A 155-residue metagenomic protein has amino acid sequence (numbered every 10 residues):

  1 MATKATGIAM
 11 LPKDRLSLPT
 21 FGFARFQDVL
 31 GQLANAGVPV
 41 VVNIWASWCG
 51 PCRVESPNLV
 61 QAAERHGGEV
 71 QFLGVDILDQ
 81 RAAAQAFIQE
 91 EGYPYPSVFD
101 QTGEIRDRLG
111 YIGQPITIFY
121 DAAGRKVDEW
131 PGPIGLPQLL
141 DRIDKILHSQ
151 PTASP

Functional and structural regions predicted by a protein language model:
M1-A24, T152-P155: N-terminal targeting signals for export/organelle localization
R15-V40: A short beta-strand-turn-helix
G31-N35, V54, Q61-G68, Q89-G92 (+2 more regions): Sec-exported extracytoplasmic/periplasmic mature domains
G37-V40, W45-W48, G113: Short pre-active-site segment immediately N-terminal to redox-active cysteine/selenocysteine motifs in thiol-based
V41-V42, F72, T117: Hydrophobic beta-strand anchors of alpha/beta hydrolase catalytic cores
S47-V54, I116: C-type cytochrome heme c attachment motif
R53-E91, Q101-R108: Structural microenvironment flanking redox-active thiols in thiol-disulfide oxidoreductases
F87-P94, Q101-P155: Thiol/disulfide oxidoreductase modules built on the thioredoxin-like
